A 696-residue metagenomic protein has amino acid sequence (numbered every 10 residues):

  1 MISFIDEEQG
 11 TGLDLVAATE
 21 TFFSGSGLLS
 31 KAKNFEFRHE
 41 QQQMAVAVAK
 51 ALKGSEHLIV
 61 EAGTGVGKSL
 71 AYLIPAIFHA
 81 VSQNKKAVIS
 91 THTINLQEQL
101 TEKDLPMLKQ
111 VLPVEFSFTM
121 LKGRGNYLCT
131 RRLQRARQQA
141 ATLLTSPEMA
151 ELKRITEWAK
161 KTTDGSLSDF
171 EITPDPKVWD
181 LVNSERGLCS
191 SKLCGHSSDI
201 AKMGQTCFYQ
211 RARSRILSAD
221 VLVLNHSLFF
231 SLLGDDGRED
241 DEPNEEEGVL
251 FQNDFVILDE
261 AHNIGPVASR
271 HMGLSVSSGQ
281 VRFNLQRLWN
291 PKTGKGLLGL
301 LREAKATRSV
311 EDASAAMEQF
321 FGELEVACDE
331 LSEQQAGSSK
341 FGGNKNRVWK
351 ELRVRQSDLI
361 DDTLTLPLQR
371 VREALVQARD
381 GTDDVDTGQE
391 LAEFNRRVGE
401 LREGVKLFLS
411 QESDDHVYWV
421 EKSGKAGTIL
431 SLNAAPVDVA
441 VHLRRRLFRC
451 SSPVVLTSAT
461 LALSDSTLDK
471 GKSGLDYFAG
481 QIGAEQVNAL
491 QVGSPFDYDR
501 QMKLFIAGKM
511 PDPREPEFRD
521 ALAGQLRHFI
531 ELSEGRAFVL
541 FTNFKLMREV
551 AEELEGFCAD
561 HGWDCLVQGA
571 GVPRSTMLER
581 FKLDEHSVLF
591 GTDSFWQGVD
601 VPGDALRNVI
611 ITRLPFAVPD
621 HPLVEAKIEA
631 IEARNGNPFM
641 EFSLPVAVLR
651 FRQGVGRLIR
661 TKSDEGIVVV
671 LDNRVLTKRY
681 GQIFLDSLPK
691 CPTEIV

Functional and structural regions predicted by a protein language model:
I2-K31, N84-L222, H226-S227, L288 (+4 more regions): A substrate-engagement module of RecA-like helicase motors
E8-V60: Conserved pre-motif I regulatory segment
K53-P75: Walker A/P-loop
Y72, F78, E98, K103-P106 (+3 more regions): Signature of the SF2 helicase/ATPase Hel1-core->accessory helical subdomain module
K86-N95, L456, R536-M547, V669-L671: Conserved RecA-like ASCE P-loop NTPase motor core of nucleic-acid helicases/translocases
D180-L222, F230-E247, V371-M510, E517-G524 (+3 more regions): A contiguous, basic/glycine-rich beta-loop/short-helix subdomain that forms a polymer-engagement track
P495, K503, A507-E517, G569-L676: Conserved RecA-like P-loop NTPase helicase motor core
T542-G569: Conserved helicase motor "Helicase C" RecA-like lobe of SF1/SF2 P-loop NTPases
